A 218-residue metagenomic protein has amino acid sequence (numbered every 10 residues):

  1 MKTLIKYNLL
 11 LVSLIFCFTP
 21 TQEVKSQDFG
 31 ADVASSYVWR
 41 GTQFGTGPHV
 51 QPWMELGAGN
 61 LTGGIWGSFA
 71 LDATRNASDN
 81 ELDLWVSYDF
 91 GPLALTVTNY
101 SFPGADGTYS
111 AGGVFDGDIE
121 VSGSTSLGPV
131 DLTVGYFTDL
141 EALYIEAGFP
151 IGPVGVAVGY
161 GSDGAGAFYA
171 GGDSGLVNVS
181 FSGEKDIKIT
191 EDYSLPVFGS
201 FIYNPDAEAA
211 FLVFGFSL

Functional and structural regions predicted by a protein language model:
M1-D28: Cleavable N-terminal export/targeting peptides
E23-S26, N60, P92, S126-P129 (+2 more regions): Short loop/turn motifs that connect adjacent beta-strands in outer-membrane beta-barrel proteins
V24-D72, V134: Short glycine/proline- and aromatic-enriched beta-strand/turn motifs that initiate or cap beta-hairpins
G30-A34, E55, G64-S68, S87 (+6 more regions): Transmembrane beta-strands of outer-membrane beta-barrel proteins
T46-V50, S78-L82, F115-V121, D139-I145 (+2 more regions): Residues that define the transmembrane beta-barrel architecture of outer-membrane proteins
G63-D89, L95-G113: Surface-exposed loop and membrane-interface regions of Gram-negative outer-membrane beta-barrel proteins
Y109-G166, G171-S174: Detector for outer-membrane/organellar transmembrane beta-barrel domains, recognizing the amphipathic beta-strand
T125, F149, F181-G183, I187 (+1 more regions): Outer-membrane beta-barrel "beta-signal"
